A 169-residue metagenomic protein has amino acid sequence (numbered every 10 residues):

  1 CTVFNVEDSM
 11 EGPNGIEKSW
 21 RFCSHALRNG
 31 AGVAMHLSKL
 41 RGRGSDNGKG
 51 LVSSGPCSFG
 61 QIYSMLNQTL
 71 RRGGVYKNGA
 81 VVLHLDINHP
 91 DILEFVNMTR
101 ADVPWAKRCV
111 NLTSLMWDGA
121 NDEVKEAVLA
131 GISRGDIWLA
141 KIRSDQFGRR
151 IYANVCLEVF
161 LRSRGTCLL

Functional and structural regions predicted by a protein language model:
T2-L169: Active-site cavity-forming subdomains of large catalytic enzyme subunits
